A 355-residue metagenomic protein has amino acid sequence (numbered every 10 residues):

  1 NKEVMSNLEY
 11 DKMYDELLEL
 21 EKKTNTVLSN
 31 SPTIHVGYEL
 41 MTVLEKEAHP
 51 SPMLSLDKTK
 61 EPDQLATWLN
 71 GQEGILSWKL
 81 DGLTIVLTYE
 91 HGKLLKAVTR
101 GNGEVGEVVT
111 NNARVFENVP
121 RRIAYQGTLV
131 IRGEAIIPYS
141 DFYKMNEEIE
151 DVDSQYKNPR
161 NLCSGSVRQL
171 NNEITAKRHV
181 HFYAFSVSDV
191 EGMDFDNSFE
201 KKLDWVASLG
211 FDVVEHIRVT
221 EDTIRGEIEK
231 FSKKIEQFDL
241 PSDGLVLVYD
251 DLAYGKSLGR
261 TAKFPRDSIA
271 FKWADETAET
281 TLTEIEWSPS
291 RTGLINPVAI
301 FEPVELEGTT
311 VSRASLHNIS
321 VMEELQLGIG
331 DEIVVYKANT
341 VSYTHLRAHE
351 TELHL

Functional and structural regions predicted by a protein language model:
N1-R347: RNA/tRNA-interacting regions in translation and RNA-turnover enzymes
H345, E352-L355: Single conserved hydrophobic/aromatic residue that forms the stacking wall/gate of nucleotide- or nucleobase-binding
